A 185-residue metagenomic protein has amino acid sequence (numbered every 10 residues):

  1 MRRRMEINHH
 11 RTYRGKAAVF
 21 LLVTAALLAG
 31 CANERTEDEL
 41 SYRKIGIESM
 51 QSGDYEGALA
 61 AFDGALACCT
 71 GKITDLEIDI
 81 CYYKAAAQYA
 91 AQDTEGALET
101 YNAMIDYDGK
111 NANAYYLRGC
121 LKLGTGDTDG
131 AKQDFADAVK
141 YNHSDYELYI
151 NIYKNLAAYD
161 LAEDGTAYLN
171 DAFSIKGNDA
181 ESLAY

Functional and structural regions predicted by a protein language model:
E39, I73-T74, I78-D79, A112-N113 (+2 more regions): Helix-start (N-cap) detector for alpha-helical repeat units in TPR-like alpha-solenoids, especially tetratricopeptide
Q51-S52, A90, G124-T125, N155-Y159: Register position in tetratricopeptide repeats
A65, A103-M104, D137-A138, D171-A172: Canonical positions in the second alpha-helix
T70, G109, H143, G177-N178: Short coil turns that delineate tetratricopeptide repeat
L76-D79, Y83, L117, N151 (+2 more regions): Canonical tetratricopeptide repeat
